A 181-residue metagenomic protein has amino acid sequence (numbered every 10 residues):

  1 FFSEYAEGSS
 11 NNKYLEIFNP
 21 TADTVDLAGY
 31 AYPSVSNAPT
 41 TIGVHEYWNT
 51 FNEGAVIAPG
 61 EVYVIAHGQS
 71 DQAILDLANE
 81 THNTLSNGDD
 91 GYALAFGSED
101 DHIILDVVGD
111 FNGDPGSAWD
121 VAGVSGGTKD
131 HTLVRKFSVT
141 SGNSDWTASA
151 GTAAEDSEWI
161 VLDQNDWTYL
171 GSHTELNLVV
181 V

Functional and structural regions predicted by a protein language model:
F1-D130: Activation on beta-sandwich/Ig-like modules and their edge loops
S10, I104, V108, N143 (+2 more regions): Intrinsically disordered, low-complexity peptide-like regions
Y63-S70, S144-I160: A broadly tuned preference for mixed-charge, low-complexity surface segments
A95-D101, F137-S141, A148-A150: Ser/Thr/Pro-rich, low-complexity mucin-like regions that serve as glycosylated stalks/linkers or repetitive adhesive
L133: Conserved GTPase G-domain substructure that encodes guanine base recognition and part of the catalytic core, centered
V139-N143, N177-L178: Short, charged low-complexity linker/loop segments at the C-terminal edge of domains
S149-V181: A recurrent domain-boundary module in secreted/ectodomain proteins
